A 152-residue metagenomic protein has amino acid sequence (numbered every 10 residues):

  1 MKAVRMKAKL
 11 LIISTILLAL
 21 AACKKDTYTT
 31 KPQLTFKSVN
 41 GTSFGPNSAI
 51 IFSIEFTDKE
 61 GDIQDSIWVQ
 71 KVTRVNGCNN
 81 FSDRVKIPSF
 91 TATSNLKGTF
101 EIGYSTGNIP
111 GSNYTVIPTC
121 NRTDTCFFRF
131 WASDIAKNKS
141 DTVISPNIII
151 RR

Functional and structural regions predicted by a protein language model:
K2, K31-R152: First exposed extracellular module after export/assembly in secreted or surface-exposed proteins
K7-S14: Sec-dependent signal peptide recognition, specifically the positively charged N-region followed immediately by
A19-A22: C-terminal motif of bacterial Sec signal peptides marking the signal peptidase cleavage site
K24-D26: Bacterial signal peptide processing site
